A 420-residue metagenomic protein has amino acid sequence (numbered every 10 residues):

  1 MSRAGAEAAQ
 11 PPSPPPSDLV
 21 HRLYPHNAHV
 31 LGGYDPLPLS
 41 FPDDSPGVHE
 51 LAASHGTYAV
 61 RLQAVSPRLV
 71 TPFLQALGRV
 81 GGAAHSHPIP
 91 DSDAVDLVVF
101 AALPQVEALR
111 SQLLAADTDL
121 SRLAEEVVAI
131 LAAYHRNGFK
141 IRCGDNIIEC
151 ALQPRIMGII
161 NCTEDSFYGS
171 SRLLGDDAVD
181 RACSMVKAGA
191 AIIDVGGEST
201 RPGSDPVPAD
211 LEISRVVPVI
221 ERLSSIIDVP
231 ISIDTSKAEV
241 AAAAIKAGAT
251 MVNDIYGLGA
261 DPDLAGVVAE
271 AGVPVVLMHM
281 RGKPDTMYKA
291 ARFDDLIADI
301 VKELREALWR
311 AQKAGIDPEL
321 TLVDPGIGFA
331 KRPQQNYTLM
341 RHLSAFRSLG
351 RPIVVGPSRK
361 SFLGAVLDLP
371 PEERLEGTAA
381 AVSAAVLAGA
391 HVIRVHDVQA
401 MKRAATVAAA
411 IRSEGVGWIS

Functional and structural regions predicted by a protein language model:
S2-Q75, R79-G82, P90-D93, L97-F100 (+9 more regions): Active-site-adjacent loop and "lid" segments of alpha/beta metabolic enzymes
V95-D145, C150: Non-catalytic propeptide/linker segments at domain boundaries
A151-I156: A short, charged/proline- and glycine-enriched loop that marks the coil->beta-strand transition at the N-terminal
D180-G196, A388: Catalytic domains of carbohydrate-active enzymes, especially glycoside hydrolases
D194-V195, I231-I233: Short beta-strand/loop segment that forms part of the nucleotide-sugar
